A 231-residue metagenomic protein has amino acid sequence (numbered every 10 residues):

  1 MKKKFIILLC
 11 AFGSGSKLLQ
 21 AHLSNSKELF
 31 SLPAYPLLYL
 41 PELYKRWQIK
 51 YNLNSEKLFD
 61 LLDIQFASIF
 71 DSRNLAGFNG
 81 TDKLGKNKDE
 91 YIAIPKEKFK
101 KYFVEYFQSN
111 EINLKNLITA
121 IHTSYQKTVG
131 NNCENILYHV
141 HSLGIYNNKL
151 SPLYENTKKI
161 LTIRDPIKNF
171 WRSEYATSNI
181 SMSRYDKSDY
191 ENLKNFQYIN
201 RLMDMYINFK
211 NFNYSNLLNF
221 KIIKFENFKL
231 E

Functional and structural regions predicted by a protein language model:
K3-F5: Pre-Walker A (Motif I) flank of P-loop NTPase domains
L8: Hydrophobic anchor at the beta1->P-loop junction of P-loop NTPases
A11: P-loop (Walker A) phosphate-binding loop of NTP-binding proteins
S16-F30: A conserved segment at the C-terminal end of the G1
N25, S31, Y39, K168 (+1 more regions): Active-site micro-motifs of SAM-dependent methyltransferase domains
F30-P36, K221: Conserved catalytic segments around the Walker B and adjacent sensor/switch elements of P-loop NTPase domains
Y35-H139: PAPS-dependent sulfation machinery
K100-V104, Y125-E231: PAPS-dependent sulfotransferase catalytic domain
